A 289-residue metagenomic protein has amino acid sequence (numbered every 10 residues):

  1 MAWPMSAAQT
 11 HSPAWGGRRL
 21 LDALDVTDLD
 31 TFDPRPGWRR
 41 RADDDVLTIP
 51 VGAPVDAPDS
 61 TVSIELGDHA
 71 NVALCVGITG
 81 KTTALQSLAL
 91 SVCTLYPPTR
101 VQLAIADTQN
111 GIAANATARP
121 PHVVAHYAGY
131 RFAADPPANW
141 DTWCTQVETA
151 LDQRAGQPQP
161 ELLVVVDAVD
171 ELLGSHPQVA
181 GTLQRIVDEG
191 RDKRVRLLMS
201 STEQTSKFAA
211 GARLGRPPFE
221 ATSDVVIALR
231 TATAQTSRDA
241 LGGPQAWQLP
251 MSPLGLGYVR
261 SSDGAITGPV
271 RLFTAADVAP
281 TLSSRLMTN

Functional and structural regions predicted by a protein language model:
M1-G52, A265-N289: Basic, amphipathic N-terminal segments
T10, T27, D33, D135-A138 (+2 more regions): Alpha-helical structural elements
R18, R39, P54, R131 (+5 more regions): Compositionally biased, intrinsically disordered low-complexity regions
D33-Q235, Q248-P250, D277-T281, M287: P-loop NTPase catalytic phosphate-binding loop
A232-N289: Conserved P-loop NTPase
